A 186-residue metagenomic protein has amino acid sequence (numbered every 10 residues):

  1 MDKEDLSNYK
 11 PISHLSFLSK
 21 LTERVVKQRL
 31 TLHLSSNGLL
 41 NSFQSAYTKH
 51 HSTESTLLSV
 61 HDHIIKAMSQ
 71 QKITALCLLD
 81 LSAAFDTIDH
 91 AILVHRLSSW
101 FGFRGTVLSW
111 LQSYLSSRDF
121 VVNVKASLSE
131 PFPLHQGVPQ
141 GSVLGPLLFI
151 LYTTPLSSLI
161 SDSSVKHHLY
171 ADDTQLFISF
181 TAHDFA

Functional and structural regions predicted by a protein language model:
M1-P139, I178: Conserved pre-catalytic core of RNA-dependent polymerases
L21, A91, Y152, H183-D184: Single-residue recognition of alpha-helix boundary sites
V26-S45, P146-T181: Active-site palm subdomain of RNA-directed nucleic acid polymerases
H50-T53, P146, F185-A186: Flexible, glycine- and charge-enriched loops at secondary-structure boundaries
G102-S109, H168-L169, H183-A186: Polymerase palm active-site segment centered on the conserved acidic dipeptide of motif C
G141, G145: Short, conserved phosphate/pyrophosphate- and ester-handling motifs at nucleotide-, phospho-/glycolipid
